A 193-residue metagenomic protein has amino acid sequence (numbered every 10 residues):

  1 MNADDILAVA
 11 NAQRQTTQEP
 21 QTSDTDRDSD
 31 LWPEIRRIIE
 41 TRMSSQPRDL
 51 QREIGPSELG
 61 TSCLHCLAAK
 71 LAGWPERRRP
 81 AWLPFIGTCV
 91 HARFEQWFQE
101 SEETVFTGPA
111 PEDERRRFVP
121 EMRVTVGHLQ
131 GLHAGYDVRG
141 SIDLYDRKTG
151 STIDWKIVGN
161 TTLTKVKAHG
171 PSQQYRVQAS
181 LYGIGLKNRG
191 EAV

Functional and structural regions predicted by a protein language model:
M1-S151, G159, L163-V166: Metal-dependent nuclease catalytic cores that hydrolyze phosphodiester bonds in DNA/RNA, characterized by
A92, Q96-E100, A168-V193: Metal-dependent nuclease catalytic cores in nucleic-acid-processing enzymes, especially RNase H-like/related
